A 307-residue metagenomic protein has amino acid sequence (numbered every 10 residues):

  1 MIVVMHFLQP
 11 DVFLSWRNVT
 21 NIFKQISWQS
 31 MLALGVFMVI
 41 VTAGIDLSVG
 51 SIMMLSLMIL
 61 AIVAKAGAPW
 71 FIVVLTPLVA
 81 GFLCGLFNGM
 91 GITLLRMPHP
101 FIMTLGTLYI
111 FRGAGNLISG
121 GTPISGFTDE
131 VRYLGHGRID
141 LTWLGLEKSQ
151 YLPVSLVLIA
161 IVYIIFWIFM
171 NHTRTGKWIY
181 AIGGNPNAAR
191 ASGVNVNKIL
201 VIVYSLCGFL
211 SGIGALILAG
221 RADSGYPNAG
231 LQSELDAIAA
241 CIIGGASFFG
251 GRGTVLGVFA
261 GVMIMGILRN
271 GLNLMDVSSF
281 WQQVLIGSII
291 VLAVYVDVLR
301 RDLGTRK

Functional and structural regions predicted by a protein language model:
M1-H6, V36, L108-G115, S155-W167 (+4 more regions): Hydrophobic core segments of alpha-helical transmembrane domains in multi-pass membrane transport and ion-translocation
M1-V3, G184, A191-K198, L268-K307: Cytosolic-side transmembrane-helix boundaries in multi-pass membrane proteins
I2-F7, S15-A66, M90-M97, G245-V255 (+1 more regions): Single transmembrane alpha-helix segments in multi-pass membrane proteins
Q9-N21, N116, E147, F169-G176 (+3 more regions): Inter-helical junctions in multi-pass inner-membrane proteins, predominant in energy-converting antiporter-like
A68-L108, A260-G261: Alpha-helical transmembrane segments within multi-pass membrane transporters and channels
W70, H99-I102, Y151-L158, L200 (+2 more regions): Loop-to-transmembrane alpha-helix initiation sites
P100-W178, I199-I202, A222-G230, R306-K307: Transmembrane helix-bundle core of multi-pass membrane transporters and related energy-transducing complexes
S205, S211, R221-G287: Transmembrane alpha-helical segments in multi-pass inner-membrane proteins
